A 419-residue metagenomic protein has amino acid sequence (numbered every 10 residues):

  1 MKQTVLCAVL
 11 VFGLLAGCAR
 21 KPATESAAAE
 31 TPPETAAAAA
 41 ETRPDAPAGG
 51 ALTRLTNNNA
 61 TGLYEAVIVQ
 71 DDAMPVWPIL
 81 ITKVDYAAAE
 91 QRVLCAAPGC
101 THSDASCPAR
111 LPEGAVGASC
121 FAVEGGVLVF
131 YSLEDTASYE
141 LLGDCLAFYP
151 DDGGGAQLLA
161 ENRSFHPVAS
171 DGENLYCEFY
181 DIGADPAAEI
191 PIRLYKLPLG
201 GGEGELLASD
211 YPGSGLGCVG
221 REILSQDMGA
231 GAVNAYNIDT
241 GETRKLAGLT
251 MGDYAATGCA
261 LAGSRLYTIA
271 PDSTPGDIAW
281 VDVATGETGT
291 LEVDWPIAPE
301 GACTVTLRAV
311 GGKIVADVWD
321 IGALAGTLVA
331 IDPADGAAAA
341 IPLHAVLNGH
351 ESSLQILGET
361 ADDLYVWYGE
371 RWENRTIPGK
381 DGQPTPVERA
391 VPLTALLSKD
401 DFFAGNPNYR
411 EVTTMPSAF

Functional and structural regions predicted by a protein language model:
M1-V9: Positively charged n-region of N-terminal signal peptides that target proteins for export
L15-G17: C-terminal motif of bacterial Sec signal peptides marking the signal peptidase cleavage site
K21-V69, I79-D85, R92-A96, T101-S103: N-terminal, intrinsically disordered, polar/charged segments of Gram-positive cell-envelope systems that serve as
A40-D45, W77-D104, S138-E161, A184-S209 (+4 more regions): Surface-exposed loop/turn elements that mediate protein-protein interactions on large endomembrane-trafficking
G49-N58, D104-F121, N162-G172, S209-R221 (+4 more regions): Repeated scaffold domains used in trafficking and secretory/extracellular systems, primarily beta-propellers
T53-W77, S119-S138, E173-G183, G217-M228 (+4 more regions): Short beta-strand elements that form the blades of beta-propeller/WD-repeat-like and other beta-sheet-rich scaffold
